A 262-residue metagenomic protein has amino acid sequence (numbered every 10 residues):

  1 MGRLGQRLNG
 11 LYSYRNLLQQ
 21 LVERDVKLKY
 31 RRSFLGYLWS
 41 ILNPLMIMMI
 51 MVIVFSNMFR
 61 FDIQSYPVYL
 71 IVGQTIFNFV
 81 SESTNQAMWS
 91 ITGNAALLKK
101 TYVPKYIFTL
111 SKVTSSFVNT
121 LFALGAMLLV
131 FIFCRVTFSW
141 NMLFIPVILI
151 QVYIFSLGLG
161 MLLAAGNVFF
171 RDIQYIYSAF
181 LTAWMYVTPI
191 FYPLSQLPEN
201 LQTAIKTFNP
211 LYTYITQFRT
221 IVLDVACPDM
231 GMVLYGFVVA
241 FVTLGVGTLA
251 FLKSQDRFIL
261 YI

Functional and structural regions predicted by a protein language model:
M1-I262: Hydrophobic transmembrane alpha-helices and immediately adjacent juxtamembrane helices of multi-pass inner-membrane
